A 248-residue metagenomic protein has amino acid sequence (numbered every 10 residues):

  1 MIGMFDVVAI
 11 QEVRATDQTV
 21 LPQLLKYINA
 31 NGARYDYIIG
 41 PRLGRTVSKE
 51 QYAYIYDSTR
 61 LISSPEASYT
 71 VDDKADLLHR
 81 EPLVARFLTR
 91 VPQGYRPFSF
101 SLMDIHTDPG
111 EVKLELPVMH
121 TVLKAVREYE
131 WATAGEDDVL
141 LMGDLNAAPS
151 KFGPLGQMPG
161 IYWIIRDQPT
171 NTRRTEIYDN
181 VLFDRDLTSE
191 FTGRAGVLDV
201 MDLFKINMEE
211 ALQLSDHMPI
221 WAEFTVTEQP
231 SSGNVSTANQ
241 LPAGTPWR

Functional and structural regions predicted by a protein language model:
M1-R248: Divalent cation-coordinating acidic motifs and surrounding scaffolds that mediate Ca2+/Mg2+/Mn2+/Zn2+-dependent binding
